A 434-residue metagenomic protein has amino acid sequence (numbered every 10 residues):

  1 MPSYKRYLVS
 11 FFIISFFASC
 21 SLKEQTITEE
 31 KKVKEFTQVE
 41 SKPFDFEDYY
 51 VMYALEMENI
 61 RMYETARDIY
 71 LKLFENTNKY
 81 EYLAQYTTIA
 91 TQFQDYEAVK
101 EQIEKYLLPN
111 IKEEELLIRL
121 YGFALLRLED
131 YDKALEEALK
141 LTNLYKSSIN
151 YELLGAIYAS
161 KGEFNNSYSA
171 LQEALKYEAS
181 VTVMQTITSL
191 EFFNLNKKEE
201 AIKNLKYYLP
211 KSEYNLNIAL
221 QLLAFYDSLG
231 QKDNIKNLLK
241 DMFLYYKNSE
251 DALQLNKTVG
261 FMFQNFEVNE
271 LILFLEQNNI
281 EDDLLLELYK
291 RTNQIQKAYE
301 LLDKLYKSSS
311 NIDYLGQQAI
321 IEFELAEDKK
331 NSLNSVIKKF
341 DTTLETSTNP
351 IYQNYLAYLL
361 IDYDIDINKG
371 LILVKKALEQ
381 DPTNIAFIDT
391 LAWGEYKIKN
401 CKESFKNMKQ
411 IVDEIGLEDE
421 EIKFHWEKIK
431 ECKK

Functional and structural regions predicted by a protein language model:
P2, F17-E101, P109-L116, E136 (+2 more regions): N-terminal leader/linker segments that initiate helical-solenoid repeat arrays
L55, T88, F123, A156 (+8 more regions): Residue-level recognition of tetratricopeptide repeat
N59, I89-F93, R127-L128, S160-K161 (+8 more regions): Register position in tetratricopeptide repeats
T65-L71, Y96-P109, Y131-T142, N165-K176 (+7 more regions): Alpha-helical repeat scaffolds
Y82-L83, L117, N150-Y151, V183-M184 (+7 more regions): TPR alpha-solenoid repeat register
Q85, R119-L120, L153, T186-I187 (+7 more regions): Canonical tetratricopeptide repeat
G316-N331, D341-Q380, A386, T390-G394: Alpha-helical adaptor scaffolds
F405-K434: Terminal, low-structured helical/coil segments at or just beyond the last alpha-helical repeat
